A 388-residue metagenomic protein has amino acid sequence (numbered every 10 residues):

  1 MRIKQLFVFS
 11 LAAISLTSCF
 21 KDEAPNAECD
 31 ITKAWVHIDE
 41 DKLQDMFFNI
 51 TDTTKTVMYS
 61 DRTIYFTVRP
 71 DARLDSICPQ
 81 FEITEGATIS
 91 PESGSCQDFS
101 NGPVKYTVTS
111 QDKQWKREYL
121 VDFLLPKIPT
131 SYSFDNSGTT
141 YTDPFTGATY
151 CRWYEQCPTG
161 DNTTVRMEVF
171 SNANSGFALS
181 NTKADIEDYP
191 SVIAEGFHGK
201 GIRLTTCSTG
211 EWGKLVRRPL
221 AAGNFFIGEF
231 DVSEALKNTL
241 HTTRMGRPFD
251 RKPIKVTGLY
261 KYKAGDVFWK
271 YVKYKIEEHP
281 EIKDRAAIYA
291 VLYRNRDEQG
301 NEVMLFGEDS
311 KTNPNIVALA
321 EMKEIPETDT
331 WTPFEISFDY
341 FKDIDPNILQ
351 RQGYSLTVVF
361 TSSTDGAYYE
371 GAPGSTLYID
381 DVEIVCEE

Functional and structural regions predicted by a protein language model:
M1-D30: Bacterial Sec-dependent N-terminal signal peptides
C19-Y132: Beta-rich interaction/scaffold domains
I50-T51, D297-Q350, A372: Extracellular carbohydrate recognition and processing domains and analogous Trp-centered ligand-binding platforms
L124-F177: Extracellular carbohydrate-recognition regions
I193-G213: Short carbohydrate-recognition loop motifs
S208-E298: Extracellular-facing segments of soluble proteins and assemblies that are Gly/Ser/Thr-biased and enriched in aromatics
L259-Y260, D284-Y293, Q350-G366: Internal, hydrophobic beta-strand segments that form the core of beta-sheet-rich folds
T328-T330, P346-G353, S363-C386: Extracellular carbohydrate recognition
